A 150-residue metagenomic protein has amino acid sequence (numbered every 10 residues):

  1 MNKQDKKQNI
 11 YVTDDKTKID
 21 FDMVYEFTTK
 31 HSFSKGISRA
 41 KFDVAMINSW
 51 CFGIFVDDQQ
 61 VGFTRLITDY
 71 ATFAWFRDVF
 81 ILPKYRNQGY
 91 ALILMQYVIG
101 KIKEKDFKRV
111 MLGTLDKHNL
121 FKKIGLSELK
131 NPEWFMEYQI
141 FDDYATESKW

Functional and structural regions predicted by a protein language model:
N2-I37, E147-W150: Short amphipathic alpha-helix that is part of the acyltransferase structural core
A40-D57, G62-F80: A conserved beta-strand-loop-helix scaffold within acyl/acetyltransferase catalytic domains
Y85-L94: Conserved acetyl-CoA pyrophosphate-binding loop and the N-cap/start of the following alpha-helix in GNAT-like
I93-R109, N119: Conserved acyl-CoA
Y97, E133, E137, K149-W150: Membrane-topology and secretion signals of cell-surface/extracellular proteins
K108-R109, L115-I140: Conserved active-site alpha-helix within GNAT-family acetyltransferase domains
